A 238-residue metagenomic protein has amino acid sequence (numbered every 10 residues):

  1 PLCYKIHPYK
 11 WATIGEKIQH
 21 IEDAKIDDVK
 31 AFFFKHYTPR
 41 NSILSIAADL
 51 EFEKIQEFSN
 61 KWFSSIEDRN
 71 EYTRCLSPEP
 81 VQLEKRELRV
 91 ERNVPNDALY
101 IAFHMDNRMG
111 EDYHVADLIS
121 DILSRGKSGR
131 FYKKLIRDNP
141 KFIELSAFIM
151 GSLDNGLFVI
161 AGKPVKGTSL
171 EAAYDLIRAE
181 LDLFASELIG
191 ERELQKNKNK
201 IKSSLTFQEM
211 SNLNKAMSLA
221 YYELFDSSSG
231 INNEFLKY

Functional and structural regions predicted by a protein language model:
P1-Q19, N41-A47, D97-N107, K133-Y238: M16 family metallopeptidases and their MPP-like homologs
K5-I6, K10, T38-P39, I43-N107 (+1 more regions): An aromatic/glycine/proline-enriched structural segment found at the starts of mature extracellular/organellar domains
A24-I26: Peptidyl-prolyl cis-trans isomerase
F33: Conserved, carboxylate-rich catalytic/transport cores that coordinate ions
F52-Q56, E111, T168-A172: Short, conserved charged micro-motifs
F63, L123-K127, R178-S186: Short amphipathic alpha-helical signal-transduction/dimerization elements
I101, E111-L123, F131-K133: Active/ligand-binding-proximal structured segments within catalytic/core domains that scaffold catalytic residues
